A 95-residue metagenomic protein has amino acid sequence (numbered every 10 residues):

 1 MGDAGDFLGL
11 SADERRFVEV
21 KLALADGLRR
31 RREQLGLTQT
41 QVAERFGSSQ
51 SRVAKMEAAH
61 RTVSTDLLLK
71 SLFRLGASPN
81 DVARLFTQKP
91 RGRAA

Functional and structural regions predicted by a protein language model:
M1-D26, F86-A95: N-terminal flexible/basic segments that precede or flank functional cores
D26-Q41, R45, K70: Short basic helix-loop element that most often maps to the first helix and adjoining turn of HTH DNA-binding modules
Q41, R52, D81: Residues in the helix-turn-helix
F46-T62: Recognition helix of helix-turn-helix/homeodomain-like DNA-binding domains that insert into the DNA major groove
S49, H60, L75, F86-K89: The DNA-recognition helices of helix-turn-helix-type DNA-binding domains
E57, L68, F86: DNA major-groove recognition helix of helix-turn-helix
D66-V82: DNA major-groove recognition helix of helix-turn-helix/homeodomain DNA-binding modules
